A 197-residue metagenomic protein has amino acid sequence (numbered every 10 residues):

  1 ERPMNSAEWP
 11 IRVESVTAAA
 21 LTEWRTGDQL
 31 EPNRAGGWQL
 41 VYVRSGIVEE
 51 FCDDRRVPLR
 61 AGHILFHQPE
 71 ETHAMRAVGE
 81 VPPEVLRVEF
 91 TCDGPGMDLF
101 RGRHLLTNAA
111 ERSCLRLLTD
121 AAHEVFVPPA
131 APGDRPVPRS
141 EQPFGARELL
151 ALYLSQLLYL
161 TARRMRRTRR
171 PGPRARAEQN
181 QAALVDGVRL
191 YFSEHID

Functional and structural regions predicted by a protein language model:
E1-I64, E70-E71, G79, L99 (+3 more regions): Generic protein-terminus/edge-of-domain signal
A18-L21, R87-E89, L106: Structural signal for conserved beta-strand scaffold positions within catalytic alpha/beta enzyme cores
W38, P83-V85, H195: Structural motif
P58-R60, P82-E84, A175: Glycine-rich, phosphate-binding/catalytic loops in enzymes
E70-G94: Ligand-binding loop in jelly-roll beta-barrel domains
V85, F90, L115, T119-A122 (+1 more regions): Hydrophobic alpha-helical core bundles mediating ligand binding, dimerization, or RNAP-core interactions
C92-S113: Double-stranded beta-helix
L106, F126-A130, D134-D197: Short, Lys/Arg-enriched, Trp-marked, Pro/Gly-tolerant hinge/linker segments that flank
